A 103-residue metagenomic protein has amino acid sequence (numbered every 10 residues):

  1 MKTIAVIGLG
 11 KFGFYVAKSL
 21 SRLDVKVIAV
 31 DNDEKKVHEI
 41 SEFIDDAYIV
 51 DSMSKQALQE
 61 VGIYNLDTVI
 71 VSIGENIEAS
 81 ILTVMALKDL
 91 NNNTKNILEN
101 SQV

Functional and structural regions predicted by a protein language model:
M1-V103: Cytosolic regulatory regions of ion transport systems
